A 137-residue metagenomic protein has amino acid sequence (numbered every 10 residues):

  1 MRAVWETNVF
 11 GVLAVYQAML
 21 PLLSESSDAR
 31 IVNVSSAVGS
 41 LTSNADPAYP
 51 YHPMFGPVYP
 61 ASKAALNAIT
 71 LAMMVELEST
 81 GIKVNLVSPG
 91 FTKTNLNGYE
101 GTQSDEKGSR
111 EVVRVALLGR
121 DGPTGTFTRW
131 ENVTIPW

Functional and structural regions predicted by a protein language model:
M1-W5, S24-E78: Catalytic loop of short-chain dehydrogenase/reductase
Y16-Q17, L71: A short, exposed helix-loop element centered on a Lys and neighboring polar residues
A37-G39, T92-K93, N97: Conserved sequence/active-site signature of Rossmann-fold short-chain dehydrogenase/reductase
A64, S79, L86-V87, T94 (+1 more regions): C-terminal helical subdomain
